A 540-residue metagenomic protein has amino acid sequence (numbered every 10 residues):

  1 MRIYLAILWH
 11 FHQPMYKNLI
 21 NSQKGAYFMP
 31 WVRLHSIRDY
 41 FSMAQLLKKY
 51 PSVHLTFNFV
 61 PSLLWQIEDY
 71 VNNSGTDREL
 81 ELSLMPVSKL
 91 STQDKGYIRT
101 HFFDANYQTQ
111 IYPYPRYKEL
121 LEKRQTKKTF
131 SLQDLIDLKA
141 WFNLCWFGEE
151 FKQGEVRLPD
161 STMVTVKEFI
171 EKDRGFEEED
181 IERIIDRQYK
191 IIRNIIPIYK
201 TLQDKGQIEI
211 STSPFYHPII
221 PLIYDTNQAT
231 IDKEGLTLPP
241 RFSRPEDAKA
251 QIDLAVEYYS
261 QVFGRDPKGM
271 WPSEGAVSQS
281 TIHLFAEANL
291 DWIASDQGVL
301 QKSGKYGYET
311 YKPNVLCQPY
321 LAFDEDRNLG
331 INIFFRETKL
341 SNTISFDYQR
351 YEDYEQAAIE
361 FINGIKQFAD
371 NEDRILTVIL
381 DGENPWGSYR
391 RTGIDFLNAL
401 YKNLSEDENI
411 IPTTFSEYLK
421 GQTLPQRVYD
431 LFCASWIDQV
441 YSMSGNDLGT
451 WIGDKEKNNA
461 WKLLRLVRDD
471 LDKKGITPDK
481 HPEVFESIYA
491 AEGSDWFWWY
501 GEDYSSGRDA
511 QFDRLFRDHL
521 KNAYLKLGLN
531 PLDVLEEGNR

Functional and structural regions predicted by a protein language model:
R2-E168, E309-R540: Active-site and substrate-binding clefts of carbohydrate-active enzymes
I7-W9, L55-F57, I210-S213, K268 (+2 more regions): Hydrophobic faces of well-ordered beta-strands that scaffold small-molecule active sites in alpha/beta enzyme cores
F11-Q13, P214-I219: Short glycine-enriched loops at secondary-structure junctions
L46-P51, P197-T212, N227-A229, F323-N328 (+1 more regions): Acidic (Asp/Glu)-rich catalytic clusters
N58-L63, P214-H217, G269-V277, S416-L419: Short, solvent-exposed turn/loop segments enriched in Gly/Ser/Thr/Pro and often Arg
R183-R187: Extended recognition/assembly regions associated with phosphoester-bond processing machinery
Q188-D204, R241-E246, A250-E325, L380: Gly/Pro-rich turn-and-neighbor structural signature
I220-L254: Glycine-rich phosphate-binding "P-loop"
